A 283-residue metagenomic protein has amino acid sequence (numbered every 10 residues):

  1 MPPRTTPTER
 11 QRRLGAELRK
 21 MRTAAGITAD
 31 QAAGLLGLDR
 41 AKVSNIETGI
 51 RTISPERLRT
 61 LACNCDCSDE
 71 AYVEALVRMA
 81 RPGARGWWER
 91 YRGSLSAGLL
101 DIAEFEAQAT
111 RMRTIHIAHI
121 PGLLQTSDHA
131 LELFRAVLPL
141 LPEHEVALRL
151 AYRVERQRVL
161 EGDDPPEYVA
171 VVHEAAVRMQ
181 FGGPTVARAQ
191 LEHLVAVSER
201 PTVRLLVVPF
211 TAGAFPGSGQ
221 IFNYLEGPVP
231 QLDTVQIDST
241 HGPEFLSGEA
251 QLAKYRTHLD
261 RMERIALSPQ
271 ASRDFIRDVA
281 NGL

Functional and structural regions predicted by a protein language model:
P2-A16, A24, A29-G34, T48 (+3 more regions): Interdomain hinge/linker segments and adjacent boundary elements that couple functional modules
G37-D39: Helix-turn-helix
F181-L283: C-terminal regulatory/effector modules of DNA-binding transcriptional regulators
